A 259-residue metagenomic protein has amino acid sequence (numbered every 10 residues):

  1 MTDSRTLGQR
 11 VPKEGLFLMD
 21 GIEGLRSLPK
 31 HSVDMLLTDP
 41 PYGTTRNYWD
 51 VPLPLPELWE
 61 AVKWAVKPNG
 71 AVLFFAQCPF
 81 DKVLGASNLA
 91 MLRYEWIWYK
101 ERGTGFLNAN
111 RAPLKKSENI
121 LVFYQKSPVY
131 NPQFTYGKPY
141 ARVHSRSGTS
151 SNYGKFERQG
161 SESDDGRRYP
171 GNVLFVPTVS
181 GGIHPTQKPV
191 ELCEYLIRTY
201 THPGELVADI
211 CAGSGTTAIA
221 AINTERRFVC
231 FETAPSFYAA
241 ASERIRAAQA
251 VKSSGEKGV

Functional and structural regions predicted by a protein language model:
M1-A239: Core catalytic lobe of class I
R5-V11, S242-E256: Short, conserved SAM-binding/catalytic segment of Class I S-adenosyl-L-methionine-dependent methyltransferases
Q133-G137, S253-V259: Short, flexible loop/turn segments with low-complexity composition
